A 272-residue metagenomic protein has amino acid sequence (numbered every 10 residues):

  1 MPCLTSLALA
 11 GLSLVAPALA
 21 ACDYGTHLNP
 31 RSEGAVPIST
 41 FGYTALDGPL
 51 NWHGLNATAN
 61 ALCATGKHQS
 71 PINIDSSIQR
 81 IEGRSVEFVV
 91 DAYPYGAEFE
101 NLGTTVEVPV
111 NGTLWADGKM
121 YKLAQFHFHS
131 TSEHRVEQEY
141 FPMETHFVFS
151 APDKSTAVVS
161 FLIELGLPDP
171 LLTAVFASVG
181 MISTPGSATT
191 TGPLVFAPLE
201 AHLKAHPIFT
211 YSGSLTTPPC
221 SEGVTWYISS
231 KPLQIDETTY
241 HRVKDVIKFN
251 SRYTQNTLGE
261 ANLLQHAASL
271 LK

Functional and structural regions predicted by a protein language model:
L4-L7, S13-K272: Alpha-carbonic anhydrase
